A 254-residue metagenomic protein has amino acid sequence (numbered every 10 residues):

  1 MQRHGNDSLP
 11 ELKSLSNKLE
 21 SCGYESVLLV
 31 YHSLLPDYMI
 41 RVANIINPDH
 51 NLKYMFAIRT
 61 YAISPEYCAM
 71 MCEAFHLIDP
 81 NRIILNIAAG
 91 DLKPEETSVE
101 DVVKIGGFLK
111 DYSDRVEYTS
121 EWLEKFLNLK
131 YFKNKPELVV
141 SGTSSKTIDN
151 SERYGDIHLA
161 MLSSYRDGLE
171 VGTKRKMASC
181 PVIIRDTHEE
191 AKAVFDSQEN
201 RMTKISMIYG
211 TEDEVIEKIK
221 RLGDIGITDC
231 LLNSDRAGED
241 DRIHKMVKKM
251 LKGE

Functional and structural regions predicted by a protein language model:
M1-E254: Active-site-adjacent structural elements that line small-molecule/cofactor binding pockets in enzymes
